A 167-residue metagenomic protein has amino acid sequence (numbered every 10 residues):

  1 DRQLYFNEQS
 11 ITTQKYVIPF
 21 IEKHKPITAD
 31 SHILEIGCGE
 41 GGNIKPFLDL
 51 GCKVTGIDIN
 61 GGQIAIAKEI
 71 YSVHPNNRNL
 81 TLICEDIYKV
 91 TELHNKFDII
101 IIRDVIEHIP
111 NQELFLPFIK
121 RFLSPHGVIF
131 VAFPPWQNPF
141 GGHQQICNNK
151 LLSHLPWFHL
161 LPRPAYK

Functional and structural regions predicted by a protein language model:
D1-N95, I99, L116: Conserved N-terminal segment of class I S-adenosyl-L-methionine
I59-G62, L80-T81, E107-H108, H126 (+1 more regions): Glycine-rich loops and low-complexity Gly/Arg-rich segments that provide flexible linkers or classic glycine-based
K89, E107, N138: Active-site micro-motifs of SAM-dependent methyltransferase domains
I102-V105: A short beta-strand submotif of the Rossmann-like class I SAM-dependent methyltransferase core that lines
P110-F118, V128-K167: S-adenosyl-L-methionine-dependent methyltransferase catalytic module, highlighting the catalytic core
